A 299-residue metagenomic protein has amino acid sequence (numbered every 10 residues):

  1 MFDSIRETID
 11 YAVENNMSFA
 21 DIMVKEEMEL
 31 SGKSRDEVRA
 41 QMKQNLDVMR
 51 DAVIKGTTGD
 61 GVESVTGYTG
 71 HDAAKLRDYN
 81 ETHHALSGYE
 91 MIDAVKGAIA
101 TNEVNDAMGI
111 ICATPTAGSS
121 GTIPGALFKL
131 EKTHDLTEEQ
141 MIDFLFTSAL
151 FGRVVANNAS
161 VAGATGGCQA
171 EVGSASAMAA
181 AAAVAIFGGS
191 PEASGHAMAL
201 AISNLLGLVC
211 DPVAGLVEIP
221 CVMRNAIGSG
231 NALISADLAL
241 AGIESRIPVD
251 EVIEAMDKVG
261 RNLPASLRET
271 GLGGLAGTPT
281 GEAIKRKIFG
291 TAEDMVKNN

Functional and structural regions predicted by a protein language model:
M1-G109, T133, G242, V249-N299: Generic N-terminal targeting/processing segments that precede catalytic cores or assembly contacts
R35, R39-M42, H84, G88-I92 (+4 more regions): Amphipathic, non-membrane alpha-helical segments in soluble helical-bundle scaffolds
L86, A113-S120, K132, L136-T137 (+1 more regions): Glycine- and small hydrophobic-enriched segments that form the cores of compact globular domains
M91-D106, K129-N158: Helix-rich "cap/lid" substructures immediately adjacent to catalytic or cofactor-binding pockets
N102-C112, V155-T165, P212-V217: Glycine/charged-rich beta-loop-alpha catalytic/anionic-binding loops adjacent to active sites
M108-A126, A170-A175: Conserved phosphate/anionic-ligand binding catalytic regions in large, soluble enzymes, centered on
P124-D135, A180-G188: Alpha-helical support elements that line or immediately flank enzyme active sites and cofactor-binding pockets
G163-S176, A180-I186, P191-N299: A structural signal for small-residue-enriched, beta-sheet-centric alpha/beta enzyme cores and oligomeric scaffold folds
